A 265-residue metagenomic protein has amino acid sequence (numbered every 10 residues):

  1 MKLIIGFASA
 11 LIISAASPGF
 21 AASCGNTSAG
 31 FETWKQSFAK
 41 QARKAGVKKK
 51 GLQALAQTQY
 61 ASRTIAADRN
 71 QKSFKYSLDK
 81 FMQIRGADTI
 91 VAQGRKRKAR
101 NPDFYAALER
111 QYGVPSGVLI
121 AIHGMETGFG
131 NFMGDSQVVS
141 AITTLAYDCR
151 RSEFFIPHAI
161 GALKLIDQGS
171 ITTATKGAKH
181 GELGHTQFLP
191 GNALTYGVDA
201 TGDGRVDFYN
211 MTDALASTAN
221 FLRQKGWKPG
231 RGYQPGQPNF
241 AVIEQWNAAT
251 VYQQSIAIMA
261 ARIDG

Functional and structural regions predicted by a protein language model:
M1-C149, E153, K164-G177, G191-G265: Cell-wall glycan-active module
Q93, A159-A162, T186: A small/polar active-site loop signature that marks catalytic segments
F154, H158: DNA breakage-rejoining catalytic core of tyrosine-based enzymes
